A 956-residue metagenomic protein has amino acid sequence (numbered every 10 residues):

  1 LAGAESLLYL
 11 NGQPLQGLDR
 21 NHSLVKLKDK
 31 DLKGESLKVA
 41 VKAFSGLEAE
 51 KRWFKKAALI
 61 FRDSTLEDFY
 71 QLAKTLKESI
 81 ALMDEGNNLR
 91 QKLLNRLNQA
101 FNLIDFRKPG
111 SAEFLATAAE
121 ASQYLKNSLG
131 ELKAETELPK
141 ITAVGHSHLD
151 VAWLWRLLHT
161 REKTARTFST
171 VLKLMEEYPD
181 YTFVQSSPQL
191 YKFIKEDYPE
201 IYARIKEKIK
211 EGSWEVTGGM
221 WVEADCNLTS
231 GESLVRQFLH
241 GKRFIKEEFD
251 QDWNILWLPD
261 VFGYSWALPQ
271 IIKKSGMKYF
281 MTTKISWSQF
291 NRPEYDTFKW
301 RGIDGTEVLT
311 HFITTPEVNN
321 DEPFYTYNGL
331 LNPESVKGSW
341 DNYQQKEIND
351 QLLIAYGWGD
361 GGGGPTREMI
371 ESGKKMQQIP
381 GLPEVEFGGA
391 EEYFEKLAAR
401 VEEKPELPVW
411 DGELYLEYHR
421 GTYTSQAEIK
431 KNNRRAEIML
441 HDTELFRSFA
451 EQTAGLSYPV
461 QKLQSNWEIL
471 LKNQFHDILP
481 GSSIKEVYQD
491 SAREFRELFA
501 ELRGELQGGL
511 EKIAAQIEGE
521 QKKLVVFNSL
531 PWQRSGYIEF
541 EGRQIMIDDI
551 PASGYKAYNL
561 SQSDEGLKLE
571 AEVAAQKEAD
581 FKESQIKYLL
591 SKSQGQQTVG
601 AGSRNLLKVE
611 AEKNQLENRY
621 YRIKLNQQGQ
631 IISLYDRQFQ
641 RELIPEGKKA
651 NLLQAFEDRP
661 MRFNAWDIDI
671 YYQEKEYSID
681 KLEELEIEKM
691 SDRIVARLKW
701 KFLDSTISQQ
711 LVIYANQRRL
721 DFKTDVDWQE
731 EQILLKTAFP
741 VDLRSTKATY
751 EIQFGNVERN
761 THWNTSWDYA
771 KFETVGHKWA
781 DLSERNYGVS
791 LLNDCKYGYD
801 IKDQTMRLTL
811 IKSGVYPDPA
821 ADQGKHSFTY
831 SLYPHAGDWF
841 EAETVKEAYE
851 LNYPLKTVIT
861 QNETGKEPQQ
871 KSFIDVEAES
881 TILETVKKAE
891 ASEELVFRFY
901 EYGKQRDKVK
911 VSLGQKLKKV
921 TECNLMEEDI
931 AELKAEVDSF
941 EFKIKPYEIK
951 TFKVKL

Functional and structural regions predicted by a protein language model:
L1-L10, V525-F527, K910-V911: Aromatic-lined ligand-binding clefts that engage carbohydrates, nucleic acids, or primary amines
A4-L228, E232-R236, I245-E247, R420 (+1 more regions): N-terminal catalytic cores of secreted or lumenal carbohydrate-active enzymes
L32-P109, A116, K140, H148-L149 (+6 more regions): Active-site and substrate-binding clefts of carbohydrate-active enzymes
L125-E131, S169-T170, D197-I209, Q237 (+3 more regions): Alpha-helical scaffolding within the catalytic cores of extracellular/periplasmic polymer-degrading hydrolases
G145-S147, V184-I194, G219-V222, L256-S265 (+2 more regions): Short, solvent-exposed turn/loop segments enriched in Gly/Ser/Thr/Pro and often Arg
R204-G212, E232, S265-D321: Surface-exposed loop and adjacent secondary-structure segments within mature catalytic domains
V235-A267, I271-K274, G338-L353: CE4/NodB-like, metal-dependent polysaccharide N-deacetylase domain that modifies extracellular/periplasmic N-acetylated
L268-K274, M281, W287, D296 (+7 more regions): C-terminal (or distal) subdomains of carbohydrate-active enzymes
